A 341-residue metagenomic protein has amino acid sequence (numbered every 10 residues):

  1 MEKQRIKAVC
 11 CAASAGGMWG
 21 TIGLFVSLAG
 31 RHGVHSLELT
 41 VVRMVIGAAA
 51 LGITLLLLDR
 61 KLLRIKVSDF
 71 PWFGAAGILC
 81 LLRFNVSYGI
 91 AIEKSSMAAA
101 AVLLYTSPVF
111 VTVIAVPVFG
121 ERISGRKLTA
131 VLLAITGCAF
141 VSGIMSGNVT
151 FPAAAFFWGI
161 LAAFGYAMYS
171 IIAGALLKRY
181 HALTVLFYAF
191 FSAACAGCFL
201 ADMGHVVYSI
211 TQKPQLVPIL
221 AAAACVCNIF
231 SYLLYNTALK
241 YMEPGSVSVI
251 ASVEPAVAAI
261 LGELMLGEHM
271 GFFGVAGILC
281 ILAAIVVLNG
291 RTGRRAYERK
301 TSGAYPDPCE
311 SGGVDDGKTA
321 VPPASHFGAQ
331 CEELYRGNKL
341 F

Functional and structural regions predicted by a protein language model:
M1-V42, V149-A175, T301-E310, V321 (+3 more regions): Glycine-/small-residue-enriched transmembrane alpha-helix faces in small-molecule transporters and effluxers
K7-A15, L62-S87, A154-A162, I210-F230 (+1 more regions): Loop-to-transmembrane-helix transition segments
G16, V42, L81, N85 (+3 more regions): Helix-helix packing/entry segments at the starts of transmembrane helices
G23, L55-A98, L104, F140 (+1 more regions): Specific transmembrane alpha-helical segments of multi-pass solute transporters/efflux pumps, especially DMT/EamA
F25-S36, E93, S142-A154, D202-Q215 (+2 more regions): Membrane-interface helix termini and inter-helical loops of multi-pass transporters
A29, L39, R43, A91 (+9 more regions): Hydrophobic/aromatic residues within transmembrane alpha-helices of multi-pass small-molecule transporters
R31-R83, F110, F164-I172, L186-H205 (+3 more regions): Transmembrane alpha-helices of multi-pass small-molecule transport proteins
L51, I114, I123-M145, G197 (+3 more regions): Hydrophobic transmembrane alpha-helices of multi-pass small-molecule transport proteins
